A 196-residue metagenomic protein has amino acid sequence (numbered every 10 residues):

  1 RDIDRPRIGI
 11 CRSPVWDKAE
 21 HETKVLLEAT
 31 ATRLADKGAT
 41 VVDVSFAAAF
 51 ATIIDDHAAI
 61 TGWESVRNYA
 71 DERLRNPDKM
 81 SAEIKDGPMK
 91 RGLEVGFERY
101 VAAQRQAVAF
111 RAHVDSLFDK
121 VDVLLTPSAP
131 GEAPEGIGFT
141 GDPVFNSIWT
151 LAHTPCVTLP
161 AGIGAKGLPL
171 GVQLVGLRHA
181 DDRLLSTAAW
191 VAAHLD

Functional and structural regions predicted by a protein language model:
R1-D17, E28-K37, V101-R105, A112 (+2 more regions): Structural helix-boundary/capping segments
D2-C11, A59-D115, P160-G171: Short helix-loop capping/hinge segments that flank enzyme active sites or metal/cofactor-binding pockets
C11, V44-A47, S128: Conserved beta-strand termini and adjacent loop/short-helix elements that scaffold enzyme active sites in alpha/beta
A19-E20, I53, P134-I137, L168 (+1 more regions): Short glycine-/acidic-enriched loop or helix-start segments at secondary-structure transitions that form or flank
A35-A47: Flexible, glycine/charged-enriched surface loops at secondary-structure junctions
D55-I60, V101-A102, S128-S147: Short, surface-exposed loop/helix-turn segments at secondary-structure junctions that function as lids/hinges flanking
